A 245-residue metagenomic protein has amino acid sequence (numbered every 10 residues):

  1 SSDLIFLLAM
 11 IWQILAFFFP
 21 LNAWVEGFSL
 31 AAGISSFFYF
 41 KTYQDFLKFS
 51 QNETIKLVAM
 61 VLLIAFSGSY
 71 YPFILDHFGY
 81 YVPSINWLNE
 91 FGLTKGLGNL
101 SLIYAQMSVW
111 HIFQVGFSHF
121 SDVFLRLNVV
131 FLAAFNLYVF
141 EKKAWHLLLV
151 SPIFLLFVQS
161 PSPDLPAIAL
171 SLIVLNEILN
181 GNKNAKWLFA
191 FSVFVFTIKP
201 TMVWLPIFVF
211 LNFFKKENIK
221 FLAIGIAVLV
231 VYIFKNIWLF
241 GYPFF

Functional and structural regions predicted by a protein language model:
S2-L47: Membrane-embedded, hydrophobic transmembrane alpha-helices
Q13-A16, P152-L156, A185-P200, W204-L211 (+2 more regions): Membrane-interface alpha helices of multi-pass inner-membrane proteins
V25, L127-L132, H146-I178, V195-I198: Multi-pass, polyprenyl lipid-linked donor-dependent membrane glycosyltransferases
A31-S35, A169-L175, F194, W204-K215: Hydrophobic transmembrane alpha-helices of multi-pass, membrane-embedded glycosylation machinery
F37, K41-F46, L205-I226: Perimembrane helix-loop-helix junctions
A65-L97, F240: Extracytoplasmic loop-helix module adjacent to an early transmembrane segment
S69-P72, F113, K220-F245: Membrane-lumen/periplasm interface segments of specific transmembrane helices in polyprenyl phosphate-linked
P83-L88, L100-V130: Short hydrophobic/aromatic helix or loop-helix immediately within or flanking a transmembrane segment in polytopic
